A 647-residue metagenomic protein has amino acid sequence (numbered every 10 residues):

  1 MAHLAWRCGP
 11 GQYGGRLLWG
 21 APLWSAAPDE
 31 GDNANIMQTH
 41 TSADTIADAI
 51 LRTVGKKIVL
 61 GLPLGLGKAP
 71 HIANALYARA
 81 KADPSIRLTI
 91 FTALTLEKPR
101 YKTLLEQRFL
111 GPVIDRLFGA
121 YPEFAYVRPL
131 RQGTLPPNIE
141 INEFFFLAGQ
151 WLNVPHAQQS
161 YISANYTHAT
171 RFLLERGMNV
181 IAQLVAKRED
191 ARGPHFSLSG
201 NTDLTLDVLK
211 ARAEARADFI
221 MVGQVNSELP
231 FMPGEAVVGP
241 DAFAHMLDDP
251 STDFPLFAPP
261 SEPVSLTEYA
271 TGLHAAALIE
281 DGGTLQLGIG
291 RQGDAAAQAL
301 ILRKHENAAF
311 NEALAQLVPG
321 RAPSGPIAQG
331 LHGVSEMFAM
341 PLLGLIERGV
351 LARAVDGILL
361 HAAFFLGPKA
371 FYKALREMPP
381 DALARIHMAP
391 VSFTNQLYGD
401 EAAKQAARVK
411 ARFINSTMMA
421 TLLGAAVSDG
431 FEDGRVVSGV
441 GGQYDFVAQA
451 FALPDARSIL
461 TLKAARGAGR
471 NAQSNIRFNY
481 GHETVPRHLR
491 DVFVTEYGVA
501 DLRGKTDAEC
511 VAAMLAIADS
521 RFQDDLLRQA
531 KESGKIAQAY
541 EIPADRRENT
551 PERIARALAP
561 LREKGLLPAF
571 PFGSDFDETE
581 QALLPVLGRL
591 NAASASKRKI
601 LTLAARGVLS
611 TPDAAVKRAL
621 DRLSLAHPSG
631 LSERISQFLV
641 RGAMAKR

Functional and structural regions predicted by a protein language model:
M1, L18, V355-L359: Short alpha-helical "patches" and their helix-cap loops
H3, D29-D32: Intrinsic-disorder-associated, low-complexity terminal segments enriched in Asp/Asn/His/Tyr and depleted of Lys/Arg
H3, Q12-Y13: Low-complexity, intrinsically disordered or signal/transmembrane-proximal segments
Q12, P28-D29: Hydrophobic alpha-helical elements and their junctions with loops/disorder across both membrane and soluble proteins
R16, A21-P22: Short linear segments in intrinsically disordered or otherwise low-structure-confidence regions
D32-R647: Conserved alpha/beta enzyme-core scaffold
